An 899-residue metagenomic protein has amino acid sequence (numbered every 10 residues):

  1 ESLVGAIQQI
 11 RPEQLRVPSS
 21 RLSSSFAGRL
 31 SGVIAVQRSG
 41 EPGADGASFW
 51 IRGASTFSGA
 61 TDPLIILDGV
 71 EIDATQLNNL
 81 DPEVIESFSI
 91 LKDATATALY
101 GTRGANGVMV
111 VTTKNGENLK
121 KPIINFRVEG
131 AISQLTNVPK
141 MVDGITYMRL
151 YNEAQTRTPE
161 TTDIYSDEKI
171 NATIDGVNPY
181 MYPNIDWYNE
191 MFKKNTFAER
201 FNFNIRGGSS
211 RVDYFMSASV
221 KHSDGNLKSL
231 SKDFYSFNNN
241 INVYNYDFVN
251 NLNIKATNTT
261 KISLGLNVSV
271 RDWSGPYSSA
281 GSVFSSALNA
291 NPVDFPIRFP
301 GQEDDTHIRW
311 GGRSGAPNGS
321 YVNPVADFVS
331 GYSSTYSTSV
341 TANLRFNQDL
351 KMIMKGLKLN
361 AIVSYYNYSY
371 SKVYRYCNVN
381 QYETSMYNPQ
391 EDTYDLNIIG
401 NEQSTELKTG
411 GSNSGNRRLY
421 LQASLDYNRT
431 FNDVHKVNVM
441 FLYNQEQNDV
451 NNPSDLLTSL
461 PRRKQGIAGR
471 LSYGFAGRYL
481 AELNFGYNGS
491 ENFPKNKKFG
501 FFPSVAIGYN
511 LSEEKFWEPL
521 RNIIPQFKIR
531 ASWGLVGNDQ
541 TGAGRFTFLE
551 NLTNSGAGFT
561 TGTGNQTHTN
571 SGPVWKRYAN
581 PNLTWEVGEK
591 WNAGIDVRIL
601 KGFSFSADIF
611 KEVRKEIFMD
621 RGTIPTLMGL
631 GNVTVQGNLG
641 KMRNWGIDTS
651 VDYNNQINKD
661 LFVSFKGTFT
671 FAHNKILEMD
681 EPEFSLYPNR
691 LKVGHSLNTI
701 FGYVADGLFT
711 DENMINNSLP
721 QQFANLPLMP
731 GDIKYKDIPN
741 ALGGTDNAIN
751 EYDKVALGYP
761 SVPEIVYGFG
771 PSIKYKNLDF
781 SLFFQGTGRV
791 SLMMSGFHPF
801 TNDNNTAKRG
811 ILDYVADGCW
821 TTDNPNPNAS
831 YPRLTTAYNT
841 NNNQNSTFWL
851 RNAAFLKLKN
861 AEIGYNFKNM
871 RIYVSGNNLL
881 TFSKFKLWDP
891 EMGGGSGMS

Functional and structural regions predicted by a protein language model:
E1-F248, I262, F684, L742 (+2 more regions): Short, small/polar-rich motifs associated with maturation and membrane association, primarily at protein termini
Q14, T61-D62, E199, N251-T260 (+9 more regions): Extracellular/periplasmic, surface-exposed regions of secreted and cell-surface proteins
G32, R38, D213, Y479 (+1 more regions): Glycine-rich phosphate/pyrophosphate-binding loops and their adjacent beta-strand/loop elements at enzyme active sites
E117, G207-R211, V220, M352 (+5 more regions): A generic beta-sheet turn/junction motif
T162-D186, R200-N202, S285-V322: Acidic, glycine-rich flexible loop segments
F192-N195, N582-T584, Y759-P760: Short Gly/Pro-enriched turn/cap motifs at secondary-structure boundaries
S229, T384-Y387, Q566-K576, F610-K641 (+3 more regions): Surface-exposed, extracytoplasmic segments of Gram-negative outer-membrane nutrient-acquisition systems
